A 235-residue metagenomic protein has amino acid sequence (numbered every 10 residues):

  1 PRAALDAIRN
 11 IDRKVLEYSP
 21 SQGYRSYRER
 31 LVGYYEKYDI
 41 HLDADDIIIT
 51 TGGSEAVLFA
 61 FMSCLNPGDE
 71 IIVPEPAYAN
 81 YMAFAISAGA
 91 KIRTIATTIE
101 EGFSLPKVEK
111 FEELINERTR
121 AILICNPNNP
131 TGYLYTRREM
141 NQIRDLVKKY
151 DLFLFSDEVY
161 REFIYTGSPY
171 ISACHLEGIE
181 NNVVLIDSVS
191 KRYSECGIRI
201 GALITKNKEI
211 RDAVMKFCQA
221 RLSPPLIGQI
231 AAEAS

Functional and structural regions predicted by a protein language model:
P1, N182-S235: PLP-dependent aminotransferase class I/II
P1-G52, F59, S235: N-terminal small-domain helix-loop-helix segment of the aminotransferase-like
L42-I47, P67-E70, R118, E180-V183 (+1 more regions): Short acidic capping loops at alpha-helix termini that bridge into adjacent secondary structure
S63-A85: Conserved PLP-anchoring active-site segment centered on the Schiff-base-forming lysine
D69, A90, K149-F153, I179-N181: A short helix->loop->beta-strand "cap" motif at the edges of active sites that frequently abuts
S87-R93: A short helix-loop-beta submotif of the ANL/AMP-binding
T97-S168: Active-site phosphate-binding strand-loop segment of PLP-dependent enzymes
